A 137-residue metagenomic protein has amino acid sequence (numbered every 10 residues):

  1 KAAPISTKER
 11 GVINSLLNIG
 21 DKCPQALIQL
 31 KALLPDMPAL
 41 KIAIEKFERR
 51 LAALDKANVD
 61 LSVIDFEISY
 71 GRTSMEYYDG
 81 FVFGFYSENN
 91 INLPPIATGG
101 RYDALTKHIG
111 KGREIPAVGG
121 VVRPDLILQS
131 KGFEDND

Functional and structural regions predicted by a protein language model:
K1-D137: Positively charged, Gly/Ser-enriched RNA/tRNA-binding surfaces
